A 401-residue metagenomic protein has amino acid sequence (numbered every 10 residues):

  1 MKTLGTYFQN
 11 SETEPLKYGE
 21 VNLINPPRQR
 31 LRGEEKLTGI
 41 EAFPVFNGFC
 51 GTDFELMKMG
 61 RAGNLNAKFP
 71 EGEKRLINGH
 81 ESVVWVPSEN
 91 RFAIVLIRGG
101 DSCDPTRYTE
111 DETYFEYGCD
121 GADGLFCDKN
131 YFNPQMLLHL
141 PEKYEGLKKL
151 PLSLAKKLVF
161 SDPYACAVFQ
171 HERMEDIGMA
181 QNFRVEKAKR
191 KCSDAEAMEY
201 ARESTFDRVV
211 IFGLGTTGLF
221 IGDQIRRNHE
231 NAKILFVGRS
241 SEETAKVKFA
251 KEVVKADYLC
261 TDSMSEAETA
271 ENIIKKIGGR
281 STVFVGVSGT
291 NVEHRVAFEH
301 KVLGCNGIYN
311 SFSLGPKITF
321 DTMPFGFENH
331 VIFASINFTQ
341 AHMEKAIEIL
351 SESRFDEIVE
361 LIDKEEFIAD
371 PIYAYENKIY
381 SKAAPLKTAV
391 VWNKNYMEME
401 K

Functional and structural regions predicted by a protein language model:
M1-N78, E186, R190, A201 (+2 more regions): Short N-terminal strand-loop motif that marks the start of NAD(P)H/FAD-dependent oxidoreductase cofactor-binding domains
Q29-G48, G60-R107, D123-G124, M136 (+1 more regions): Glycine-rich beta-strand-centered segment in the early N-terminal region that forms part of a ligand/cofactor-binding
T38, G178, M264, E268-N272 (+3 more regions): C-terminal hydrophobic helical "lid"/dimerization subdomain of Rossmann-like NAD(P)H-dependent oxidoreductases
H80, G99-R208: NAD(P)H dinucleotide-binding glycine-rich loop of Rossmann-like/cofactor-binding domains, especially the beta1-alpha1
M179-F212, R226-A232, T244-V331: Glycine-rich cofactor phosphate-binding loops and adjacent beta1-alpha1 units of small-molecule cofactor enzyme domains
T216-T217, E242: Hydrophobic/small residue at the entry helix of a nucleotide-binding pocket
G238-E243, G315, F338: Residues in the short beta-alpha loop(s) of Rossmann-like NAD(P)-binding domains
G307-F312, F320-E360: Rossmann-fold dehydrogenase core element
